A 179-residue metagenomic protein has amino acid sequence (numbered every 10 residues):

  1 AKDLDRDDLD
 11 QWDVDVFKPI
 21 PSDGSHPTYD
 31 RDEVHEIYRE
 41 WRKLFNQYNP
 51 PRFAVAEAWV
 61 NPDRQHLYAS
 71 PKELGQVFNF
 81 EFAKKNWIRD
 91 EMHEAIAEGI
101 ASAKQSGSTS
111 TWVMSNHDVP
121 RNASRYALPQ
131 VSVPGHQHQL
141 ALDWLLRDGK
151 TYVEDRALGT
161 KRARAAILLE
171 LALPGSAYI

Functional and structural regions predicted by a protein language model:
A1-I179: Active-site and adjacent substrate-binding regions of carbohydrate-active enzymes
